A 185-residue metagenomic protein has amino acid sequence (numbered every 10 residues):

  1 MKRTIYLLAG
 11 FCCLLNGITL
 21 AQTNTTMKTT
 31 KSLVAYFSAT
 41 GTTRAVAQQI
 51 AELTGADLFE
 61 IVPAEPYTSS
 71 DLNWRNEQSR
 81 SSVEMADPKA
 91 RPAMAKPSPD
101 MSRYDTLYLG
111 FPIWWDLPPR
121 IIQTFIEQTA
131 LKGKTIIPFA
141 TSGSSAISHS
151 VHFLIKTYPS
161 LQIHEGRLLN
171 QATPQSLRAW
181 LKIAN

Functional and structural regions predicted by a protein language model:
M1-L7: Bacterial N-terminal signal peptides that target proteins for export
L8-G17: Bacterial N-terminal signal peptides
C12-C13, H164-N185: Glycine-rich phosphate/pyrophosphate-binding loop and the adjoining helix
L20-D105, D116-P118, Q123, E127 (+2 more regions): N-terminal beta1-alpha1-beta2 submodule of the flavodoxin-like/Rossmannoid cofactor-binding fold
F111-P112: Glycine-rich, N-terminal phosphate-binding loop of Rossmann-like dinucleotide-binding domains
I137-N170: Short, glycine-/small-residue-rich phosphate/pyrophosphate-handling segment
